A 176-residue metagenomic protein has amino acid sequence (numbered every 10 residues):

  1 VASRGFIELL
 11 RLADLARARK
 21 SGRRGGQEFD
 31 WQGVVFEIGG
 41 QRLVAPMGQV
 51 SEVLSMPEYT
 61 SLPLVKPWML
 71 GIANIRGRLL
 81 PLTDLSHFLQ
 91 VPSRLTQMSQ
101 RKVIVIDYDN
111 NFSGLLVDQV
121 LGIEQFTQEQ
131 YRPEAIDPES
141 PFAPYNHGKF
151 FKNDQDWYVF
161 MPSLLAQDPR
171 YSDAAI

Functional and structural regions predicted by a protein language model:
V1-I176: An acidic, low-aromatic, low-complexity terminal/linker signal
